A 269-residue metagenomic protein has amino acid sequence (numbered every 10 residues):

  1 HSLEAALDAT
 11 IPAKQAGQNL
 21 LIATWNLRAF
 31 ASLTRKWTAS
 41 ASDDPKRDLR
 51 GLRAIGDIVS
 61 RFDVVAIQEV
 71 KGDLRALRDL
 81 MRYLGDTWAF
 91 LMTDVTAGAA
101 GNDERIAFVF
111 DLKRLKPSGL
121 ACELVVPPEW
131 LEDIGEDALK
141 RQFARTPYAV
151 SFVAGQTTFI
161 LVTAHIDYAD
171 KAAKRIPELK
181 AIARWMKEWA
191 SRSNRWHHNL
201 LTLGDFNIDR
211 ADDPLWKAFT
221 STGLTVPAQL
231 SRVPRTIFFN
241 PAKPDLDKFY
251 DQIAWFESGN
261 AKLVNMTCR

Functional and structural regions predicted by a protein language model:
H1-L7, L74, E188-L201, I208-R269: Metal-dependent phosphoester-hydrolase catalytic domains
H1-W88, M92-R105, L179: N-terminal, active-site-proximal structural segment of metallo-dependent hydrolase catalytic domains
A13-Q18, I58-S60, Y83-G85, A99-D103 (+5 more regions): Extracellular/periplasmic catalytic domains that process cell-envelope and extracellular macromolecules
N19-S32, G119-A121, T158-Y168: Active-site-proximal beta-strand elements of phosphoester/diester hydrolases
I22-L27, I55-R78, V109, V150 (+2 more regions): Active-site beta-strand/loop signature of hydrolases that rely on acidic residues for catalysis
K36, E69, A154-R184: Metal-dependent phosphoester/phosphodiester hydrolase catalytic core
K71-Q156: Structured beta-strand-rich core segments of catalytic domains in phosphoester-bond hydrolases
K113-S118, F159, G259-V264: Short helix-loop capping/hinge motifs at secondary-structure junctions, enriched in acidic/polar residues
